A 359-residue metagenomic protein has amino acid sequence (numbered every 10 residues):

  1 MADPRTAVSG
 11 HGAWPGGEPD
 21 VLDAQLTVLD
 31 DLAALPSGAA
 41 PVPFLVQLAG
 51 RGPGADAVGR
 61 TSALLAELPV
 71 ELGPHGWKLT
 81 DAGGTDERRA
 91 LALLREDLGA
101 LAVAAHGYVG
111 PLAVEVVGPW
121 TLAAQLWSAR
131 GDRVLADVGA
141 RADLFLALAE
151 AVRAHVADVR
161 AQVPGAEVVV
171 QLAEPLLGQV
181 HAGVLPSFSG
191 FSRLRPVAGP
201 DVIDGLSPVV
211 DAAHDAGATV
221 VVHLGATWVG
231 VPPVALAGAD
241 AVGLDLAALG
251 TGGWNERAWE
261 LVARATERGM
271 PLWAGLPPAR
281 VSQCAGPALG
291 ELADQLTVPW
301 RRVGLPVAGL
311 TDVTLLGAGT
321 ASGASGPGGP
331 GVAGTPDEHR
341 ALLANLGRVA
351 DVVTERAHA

Functional and structural regions predicted by a protein language model:
M1-V117, L122-A136, R141, L236 (+3 more regions): Alpha/beta catalytic barrel-like cores
D3-G12, P36-V46, P111-A113, E167-Q171 (+4 more regions): Structural preference for beta-strand elements that scaffold enzyme active sites
H11-E18, V117, H223-T227, L244-L249 (+2 more regions): Structural motif
V21-V28, A90-G99, L144-R153, A198-V209 (+3 more regions): Well-ordered, non-membrane alpha-helical segments in soluble/globular domains
L29, L94-G110, E150-E167, W259-A265 (+1 more regions): Short amphipathic alpha-helices and their capping/turn segments at secondary-structure boundaries
P74-H75, V114-S128, V170-L177, G275-A279 (+1 more regions): Short loop/turn segments at strand-loop or loop-helix junctions that form parts of catalytic or ligand-binding pockets
A147, A151-T251: Active-site loop segments of alpha/beta catalytic cores
A241-A359: Catalytic-face loop-and-helix region of soluble metabolic enzyme cores
